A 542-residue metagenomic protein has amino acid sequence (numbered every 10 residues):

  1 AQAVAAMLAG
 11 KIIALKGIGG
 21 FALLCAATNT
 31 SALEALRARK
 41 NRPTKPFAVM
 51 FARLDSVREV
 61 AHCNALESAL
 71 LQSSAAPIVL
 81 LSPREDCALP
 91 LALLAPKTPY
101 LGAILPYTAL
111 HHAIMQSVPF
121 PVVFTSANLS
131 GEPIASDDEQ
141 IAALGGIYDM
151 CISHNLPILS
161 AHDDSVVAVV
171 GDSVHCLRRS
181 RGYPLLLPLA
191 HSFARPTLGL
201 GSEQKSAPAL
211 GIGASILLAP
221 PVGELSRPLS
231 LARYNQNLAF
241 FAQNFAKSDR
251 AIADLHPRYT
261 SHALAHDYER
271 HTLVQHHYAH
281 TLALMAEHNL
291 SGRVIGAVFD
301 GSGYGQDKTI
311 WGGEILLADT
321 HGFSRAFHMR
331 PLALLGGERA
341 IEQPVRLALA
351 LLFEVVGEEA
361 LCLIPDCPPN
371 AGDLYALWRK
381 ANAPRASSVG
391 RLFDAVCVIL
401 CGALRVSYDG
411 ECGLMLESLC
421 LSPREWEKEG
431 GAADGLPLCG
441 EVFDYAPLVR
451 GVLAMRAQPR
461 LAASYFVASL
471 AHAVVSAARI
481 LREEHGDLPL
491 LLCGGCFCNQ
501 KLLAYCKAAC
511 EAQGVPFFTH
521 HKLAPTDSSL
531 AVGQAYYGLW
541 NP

Functional and structural regions predicted by a protein language model:
A1-S248, H256, A263-Y268: Active-site-adjacent structural elements in enzyme catalytic cores
I12, T197-G199, I252, V294-V298 (+2 more regions): Short glycine-aspartate micro-motif
I12-A27, V122-P133, D300-I310, A381-A403 (+2 more regions): Conserved phosphate/anionic-ligand binding catalytic regions in large, soluble enzymes, centered on
A14, A246-R258, T272, H485-C498: Short glycine-rich phosphate-binding loop at a beta-alpha junction
D164-L185, R293-F353, A371-L419: Glycine-rich phosphate-binding loop of actin/hexokinase-like ATP-binding domains
E203-A232, Q236-N237, A350-L488, Q500-A508: A contiguous, well-structured pocket-lining segment that forms one wall/lid of small-molecule binding clefts in soluble
D254, E269-H280, P489-L491, Q500 (+1 more regions): Conserved phosphate-binding/catalytic loops in two-lobed NTP-binding clefts
H277-F299, G303-G305, P344-F353, S464-A468 (+1 more regions): Glycine-rich phosphate-binding/hydrolytic loop that grips phosphoryl groups
